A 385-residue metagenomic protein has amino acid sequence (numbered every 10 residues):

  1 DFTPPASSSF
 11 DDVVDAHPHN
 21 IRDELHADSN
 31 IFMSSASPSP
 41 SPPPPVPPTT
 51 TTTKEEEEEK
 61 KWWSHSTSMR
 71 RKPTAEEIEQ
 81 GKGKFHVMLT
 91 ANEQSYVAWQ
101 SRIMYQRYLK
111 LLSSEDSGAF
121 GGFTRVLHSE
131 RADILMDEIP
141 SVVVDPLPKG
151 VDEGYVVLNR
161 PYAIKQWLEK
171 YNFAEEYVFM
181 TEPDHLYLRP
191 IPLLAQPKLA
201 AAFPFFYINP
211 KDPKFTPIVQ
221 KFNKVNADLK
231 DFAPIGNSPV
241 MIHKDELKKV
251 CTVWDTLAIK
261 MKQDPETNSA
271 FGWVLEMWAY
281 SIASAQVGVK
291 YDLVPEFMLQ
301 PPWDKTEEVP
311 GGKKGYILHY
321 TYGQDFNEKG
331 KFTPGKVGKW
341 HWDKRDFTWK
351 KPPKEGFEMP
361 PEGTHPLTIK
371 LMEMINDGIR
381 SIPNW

Functional and structural regions predicted by a protein language model:
D1-P5, F10-D11, D28, F32-S35 (+3 more regions): N-terminal anchoring/stem segment of glycosyltransferases
S35-K54: Extracellular mucin-like PTS segments
Y96-V97, D133-M136, L186-P190, K249 (+1 more regions): Short catalytic/ligand-binding loop motif for oxyanion handling, primarily in non-cytosolic enzymes, centered on
W99-Q106, L158-Y162, V274-I282, I369: A structural signal for well-ordered alpha-helical segments within the folded catalytic domains of diverse enzymes
L158-K211, Y280: GT-A fold catalytic core of metal-dependent nucleotide-sugar glycosyltransferases, centered on the diacidic
H185-I191, A195-W254, M261: Extended catalytic-interface subdomain
V225-Q324: Catalytic core and acceptor-binding pocket of nucleotide-sugar-dependent glycosyltransferases
V287-W385: C-terminal catalytic/acceptor-binding lobe
